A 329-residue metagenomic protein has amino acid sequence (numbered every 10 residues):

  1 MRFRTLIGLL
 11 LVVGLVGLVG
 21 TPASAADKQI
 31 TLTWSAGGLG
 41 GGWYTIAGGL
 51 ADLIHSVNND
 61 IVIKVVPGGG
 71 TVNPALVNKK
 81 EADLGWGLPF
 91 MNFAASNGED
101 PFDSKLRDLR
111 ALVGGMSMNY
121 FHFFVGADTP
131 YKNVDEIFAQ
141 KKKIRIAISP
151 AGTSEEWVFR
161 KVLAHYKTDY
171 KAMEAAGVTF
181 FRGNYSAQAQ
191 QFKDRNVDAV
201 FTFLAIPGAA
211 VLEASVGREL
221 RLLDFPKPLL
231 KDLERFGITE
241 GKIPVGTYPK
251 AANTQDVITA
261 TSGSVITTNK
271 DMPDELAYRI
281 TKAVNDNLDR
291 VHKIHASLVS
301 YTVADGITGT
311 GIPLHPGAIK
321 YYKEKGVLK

Functional and structural regions predicted by a protein language model:
G8-L18: Bacterial N-terminal signal peptides
L18-A25: Sec/Tat signal peptide C-region and signal peptidase I cleavage site
T31-V57, I61-K64, N119-D194, D289 (+2 more regions): Bilobed "Venus flytrap"/periplasmic-binding protein-like clamshell domains and structurally analogous long
A47-D52, V66-K105, D135, S186-Q191 (+2 more regions): Pocket-flanking alpha-helical
D83-P89, D198-F203, R221-L223: Paired acidic/hydrophobic, glycine-rich loop segments that form the ligand-binding mouth/hinge of periplasmic-binding
S104-F121, Y248-V257: A structural signal for short loop-to-beta-strand junctions that line the ligand-binding cleft of periplasmic/secreted
R221-R279, P313, Y321, K325: C-terminal lobe and pocket-closing loops of periplasmic/extracytoplasmic Venus-flytrap solute-binding proteins
V284-T302: Periplasmic-binding protein-like
